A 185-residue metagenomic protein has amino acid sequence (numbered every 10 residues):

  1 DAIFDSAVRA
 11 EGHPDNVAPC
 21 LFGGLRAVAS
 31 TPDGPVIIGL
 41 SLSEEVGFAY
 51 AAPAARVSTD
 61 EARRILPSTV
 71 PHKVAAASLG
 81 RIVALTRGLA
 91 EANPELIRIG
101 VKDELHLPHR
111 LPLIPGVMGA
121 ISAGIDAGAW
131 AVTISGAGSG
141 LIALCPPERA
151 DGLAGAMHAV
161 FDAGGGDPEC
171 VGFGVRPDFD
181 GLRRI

Functional and structural regions predicted by a protein language model:
D1-R9, G80, I99-V101, G172: Beta-strand segments within the central parallel beta-sheet cores of soluble alpha/beta enzyme folds
D1-V36: Gly/Ser-rich oxyanion-binding loop with an adjacent helix/lid that shapes the negatively charged ligand pocket
A10-G12, A18-L21, G39-E44, A77-S78 (+4 more regions): Solvent-exposed alpha-helices and their adjacent loops that cap or buttress functional pockets in soluble metabolic
C20-G23, A29, Y50-A54, I134-G136 (+1 more regions): Short beta-strand segments
S30, P53, A143-P147: Short beta-strand-to-loop capping motifs
A49-P112: Active-site rim beta-loop-alpha module in soluble metabolic enzymes
L89-I185: Glycine-rich, charge-dense phosphate/pyrophosphate-binding loop(s) and the adjacent flexible "lid"/catalytic subdomain
